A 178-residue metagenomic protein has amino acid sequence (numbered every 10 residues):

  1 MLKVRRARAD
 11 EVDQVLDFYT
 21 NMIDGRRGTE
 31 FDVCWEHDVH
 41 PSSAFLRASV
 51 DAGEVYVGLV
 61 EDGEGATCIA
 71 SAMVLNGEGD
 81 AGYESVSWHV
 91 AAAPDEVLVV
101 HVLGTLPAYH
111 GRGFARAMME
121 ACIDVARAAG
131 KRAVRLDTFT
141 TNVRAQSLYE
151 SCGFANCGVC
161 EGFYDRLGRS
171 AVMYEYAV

Functional and structural regions predicted by a protein language model:
M1-D13: Conserved N-terminal entry element of GNAT/NAT acetyltransferase domains
L16, I23-F45: Conserved GNAT-fold acetyl-CoA-binding loop/helix
S43-V57, G77-G82, V99: A short helix-loop-beta-strand connector motif used in the catalytic cores of GNAT acetyltransferases and, in some
A52-M73: Conserved beta-hairpin
A66-T67, V74-V102, H110, Y164-L167: Conserved acyl-donor/pantetheine-binding loop and adjacent beta-alpha core of acyl/acetyltransferases and related
A92, F139-Q146, E150-C152, E161-V178: C-terminal "cap" of GNAT-fold acetyltransferases
T105, G111-D124, S147-S151: Conserved acetyl-CoA-binding loop-helix of GNAT-fold acetyltransferases
A126-D137: Conserved GNAT acetyl-CoA-binding A-motif
